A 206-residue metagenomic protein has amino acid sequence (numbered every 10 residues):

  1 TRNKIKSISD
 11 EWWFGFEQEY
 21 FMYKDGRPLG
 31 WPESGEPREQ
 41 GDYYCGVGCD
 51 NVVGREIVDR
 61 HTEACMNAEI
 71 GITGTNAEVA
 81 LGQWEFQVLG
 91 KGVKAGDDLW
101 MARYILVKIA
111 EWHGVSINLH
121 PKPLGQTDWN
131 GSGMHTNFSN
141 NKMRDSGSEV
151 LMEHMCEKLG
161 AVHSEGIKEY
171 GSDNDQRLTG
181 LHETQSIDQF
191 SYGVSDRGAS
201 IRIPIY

Functional and structural regions predicted by a protein language model:
T1-Y206: Glycine-rich, acidic/polar active-site loops that bind/position phosphate-bearing ligands
